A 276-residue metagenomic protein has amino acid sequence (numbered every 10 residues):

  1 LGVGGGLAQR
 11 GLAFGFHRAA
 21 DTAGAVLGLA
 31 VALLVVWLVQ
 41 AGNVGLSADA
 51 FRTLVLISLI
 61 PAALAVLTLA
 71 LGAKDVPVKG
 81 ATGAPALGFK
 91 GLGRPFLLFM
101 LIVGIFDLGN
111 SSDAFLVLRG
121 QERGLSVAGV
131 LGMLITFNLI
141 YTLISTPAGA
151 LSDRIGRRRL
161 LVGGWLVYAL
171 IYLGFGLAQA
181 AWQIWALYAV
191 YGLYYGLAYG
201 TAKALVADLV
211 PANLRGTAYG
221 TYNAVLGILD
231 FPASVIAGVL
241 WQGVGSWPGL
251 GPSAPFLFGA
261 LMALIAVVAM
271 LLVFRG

Functional and structural regions predicted by a protein language model:
L1-D21, L205: Cytoplasmic helix-loop-helix junction between adjacent transmembrane helices in 12-TM secondary transporters
L12-L34, N223-A233: Glycine-rich segments within core transmembrane alpha-helices of 12-TM secondary carriers
L27-D49, P232-G251: Transmembrane alpha-helix termini and helix-breaking/packing motifs in multi-pass membrane transporters
V36, I144-R157, W241-Q242: Helix-to-loop junctions at the C-terminal end of transmembrane segments in multipass secondary transporters
V36-Q40, L59-K79, A266-F274: C-terminal membrane-cytosol helix-exit motif in multi-pass small-molecule transporters
L59, R159-G174: Structural signature of the two symmetry-related core transmembrane helices
K74-V103: Juxtamembrane intracellular "pre-TM" segments in multi-pass secondary transporters
A114-V130, L134, Q242: Short amphipathic helix-loop junctions that connect adjacent transmembrane helices in Major Facilitator Superfamily/SLC
